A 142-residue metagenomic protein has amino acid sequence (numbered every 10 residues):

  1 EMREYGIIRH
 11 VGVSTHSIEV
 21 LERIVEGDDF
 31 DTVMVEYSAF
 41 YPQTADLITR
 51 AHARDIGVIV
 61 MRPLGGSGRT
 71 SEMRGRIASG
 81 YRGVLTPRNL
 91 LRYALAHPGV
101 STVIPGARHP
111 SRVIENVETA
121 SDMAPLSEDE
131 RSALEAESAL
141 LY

Functional and structural regions predicted by a protein language model:
E1-G12, F30, G57: Short beta-strand/loop segments at the ligand-binding rim of alpha/beta enzyme cores
M2, A39-D46: Short N-terminal helix-initiation segments at or just after the protein's N-terminus
G6-S14, G106, D129: Glycine-centered small-residue hotspots that permit tight backbone geometry or close packing
R9-S17, M34-Y41: Catalytic beta/alpha-barrel core
E22, E26-T32, T44-Y142: Structured C-terminal cap/extension of enzyme domains
